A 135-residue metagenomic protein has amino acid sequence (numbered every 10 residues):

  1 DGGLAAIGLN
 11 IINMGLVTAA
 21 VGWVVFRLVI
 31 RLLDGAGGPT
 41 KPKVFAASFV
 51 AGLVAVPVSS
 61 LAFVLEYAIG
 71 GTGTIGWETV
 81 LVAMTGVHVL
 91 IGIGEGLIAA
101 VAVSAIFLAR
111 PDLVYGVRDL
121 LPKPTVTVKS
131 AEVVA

Functional and structural regions predicted by a protein language model:
G2-I7, I11, A36-S48, T72 (+4 more regions): Membrane-helix interfacial "entry" motifs
L4-I12, Y67, G73, G116-V117 (+1 more regions): Short leucine-rich amphipathic alpha-helices used at interfaces
A6-A20, L90-I93: Membrane-interface loop-to-helix entry segments
I12-F63: Short helix-perturbing small/polar motifs within transmembrane alpha-helices
G76-A135: Alpha-helical transmembrane segments and their cytosolic interface
